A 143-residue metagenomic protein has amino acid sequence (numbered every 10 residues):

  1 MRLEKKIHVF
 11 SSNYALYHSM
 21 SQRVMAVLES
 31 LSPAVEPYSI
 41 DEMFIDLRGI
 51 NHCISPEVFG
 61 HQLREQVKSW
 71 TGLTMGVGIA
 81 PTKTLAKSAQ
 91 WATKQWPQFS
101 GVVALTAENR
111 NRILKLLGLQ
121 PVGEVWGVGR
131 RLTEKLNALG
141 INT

Functional and structural regions predicted by a protein language model:
M1-T143: Gly/Gly-Pro- and Ser/Thr-rich, intrinsically disordered tail segments characteristic of DNA damage-repair and tolerance
